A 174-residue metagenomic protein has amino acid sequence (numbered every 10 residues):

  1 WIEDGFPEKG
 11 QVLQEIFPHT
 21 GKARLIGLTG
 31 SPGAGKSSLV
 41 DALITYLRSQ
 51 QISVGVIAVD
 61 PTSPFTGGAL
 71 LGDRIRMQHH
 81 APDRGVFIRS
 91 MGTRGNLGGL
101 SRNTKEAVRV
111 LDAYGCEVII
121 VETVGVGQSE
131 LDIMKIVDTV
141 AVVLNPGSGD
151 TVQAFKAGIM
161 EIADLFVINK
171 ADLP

Functional and structural regions predicted by a protein language model:
I2-A23, A34, L43-S129, I133-T151: Nucleotide-state-sensitive switch-loop elements of NTP-binding domains
I26-L28: Hydrophobic anchor at the beta1->P-loop junction of P-loop NTPases
G30, D172-L173: Short histidine/acidic/glycine/proline-rich micro-motifs that form metal- and phosphate-coordinating active-site loops
G30-K36: Conserved phosphate-binding and hydrolysis motifs of nucleotide-dependent enzymes
L39: Hydrophobic positions on the alpha1 helix immediately C-terminal to the Walker A/P-loop
T139-L144, I159-D172: Conserved beta-strand/loop subsegment of P-loop NTPase cores
A154-K156: Conserved SF2 helicase motif VI
